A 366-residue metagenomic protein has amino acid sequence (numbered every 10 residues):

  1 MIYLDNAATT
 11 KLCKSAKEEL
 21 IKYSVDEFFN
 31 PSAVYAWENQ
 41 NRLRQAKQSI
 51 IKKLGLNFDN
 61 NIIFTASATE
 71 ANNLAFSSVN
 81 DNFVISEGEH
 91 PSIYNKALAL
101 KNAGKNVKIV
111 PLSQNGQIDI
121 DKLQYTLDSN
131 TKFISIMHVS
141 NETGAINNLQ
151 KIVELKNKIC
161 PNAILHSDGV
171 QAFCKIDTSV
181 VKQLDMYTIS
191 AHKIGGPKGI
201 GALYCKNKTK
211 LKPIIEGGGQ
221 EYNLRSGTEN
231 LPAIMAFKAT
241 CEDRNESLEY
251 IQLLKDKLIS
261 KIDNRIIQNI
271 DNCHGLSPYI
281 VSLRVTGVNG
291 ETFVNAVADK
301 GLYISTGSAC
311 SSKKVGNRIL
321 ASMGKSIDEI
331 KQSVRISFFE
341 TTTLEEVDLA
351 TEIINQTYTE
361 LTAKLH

Functional and structural regions predicted by a protein language model:
M1-H366: Pyridoxal 5′-phosphate
